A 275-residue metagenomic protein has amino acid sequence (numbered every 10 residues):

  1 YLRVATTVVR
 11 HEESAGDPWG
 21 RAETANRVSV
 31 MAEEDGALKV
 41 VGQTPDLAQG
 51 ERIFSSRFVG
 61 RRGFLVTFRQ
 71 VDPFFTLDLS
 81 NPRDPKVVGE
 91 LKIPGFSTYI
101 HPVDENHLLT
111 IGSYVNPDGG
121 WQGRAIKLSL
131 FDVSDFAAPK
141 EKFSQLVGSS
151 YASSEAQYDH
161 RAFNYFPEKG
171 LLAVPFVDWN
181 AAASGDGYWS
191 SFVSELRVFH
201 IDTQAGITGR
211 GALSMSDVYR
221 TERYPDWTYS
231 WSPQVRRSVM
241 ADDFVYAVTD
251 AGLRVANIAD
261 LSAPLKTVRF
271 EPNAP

Functional and structural regions predicted by a protein language model:
Y1-P275: Feature marking well-ordered beta-strand scaffolds used for ligand recognition
